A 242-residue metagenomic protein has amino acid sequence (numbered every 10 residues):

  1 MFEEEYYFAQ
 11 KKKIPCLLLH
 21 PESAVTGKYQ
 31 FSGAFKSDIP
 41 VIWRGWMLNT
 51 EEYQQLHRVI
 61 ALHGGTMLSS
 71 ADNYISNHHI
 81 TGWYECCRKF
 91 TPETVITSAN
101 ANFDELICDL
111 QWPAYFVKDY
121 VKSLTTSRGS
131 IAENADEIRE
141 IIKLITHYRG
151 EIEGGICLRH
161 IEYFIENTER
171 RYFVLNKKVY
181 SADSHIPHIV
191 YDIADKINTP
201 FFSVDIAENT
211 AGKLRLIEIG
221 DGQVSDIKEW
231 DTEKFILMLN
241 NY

Functional and structural regions predicted by a protein language model:
M1-P21: Short, charged N-terminal beta->alpha structural module
F2, Y53-Q54: Conserved alpha/beta cores of soluble small-molecule-handling proteins
K12, I152-G154, E166-T168, I197-F202: Short, basic and Ser/Thr-rich N-terminal targeting/leader segments
H20, F31-D38, L48, Q55-Y191 (+1 more regions): Active-site nucleotide/adenylate-binding loops and adjacent lid/helix of ATP-dependent enzymes
V25-F31: Structural motif
P40-I42: Receiver (REC) domain switch-region micro-motif
T50, N77, D226-E229: Loop/helix-junction capping segments adjacent to catalytic residues or to phosphate/diphosphate-binding pockets
K178, H185-Y242: ATP-dependent carboxylate activation and anion-phosphoryl transfer catalytic cores that bind Mg-ATP to form
